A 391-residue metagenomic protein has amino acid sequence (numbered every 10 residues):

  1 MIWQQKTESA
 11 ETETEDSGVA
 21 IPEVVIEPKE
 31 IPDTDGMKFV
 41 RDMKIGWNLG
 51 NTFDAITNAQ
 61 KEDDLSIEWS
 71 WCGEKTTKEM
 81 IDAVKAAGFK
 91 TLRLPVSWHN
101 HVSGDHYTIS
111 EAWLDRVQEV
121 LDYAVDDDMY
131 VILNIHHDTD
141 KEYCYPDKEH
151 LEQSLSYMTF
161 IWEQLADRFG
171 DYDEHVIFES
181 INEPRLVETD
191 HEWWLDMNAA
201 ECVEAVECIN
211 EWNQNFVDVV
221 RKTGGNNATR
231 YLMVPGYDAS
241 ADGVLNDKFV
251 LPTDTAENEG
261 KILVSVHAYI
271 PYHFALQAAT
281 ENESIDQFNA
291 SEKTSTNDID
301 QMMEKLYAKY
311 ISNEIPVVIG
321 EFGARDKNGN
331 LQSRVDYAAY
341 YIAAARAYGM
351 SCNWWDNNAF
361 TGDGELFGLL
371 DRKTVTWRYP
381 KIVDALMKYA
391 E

Functional and structural regions predicted by a protein language model:
E11-T91, K309: N-terminal carbohydrate-binding accessory modules
P22-V25, G329-E391: Aromatic-rich peripheral "rim/lid" segments of glycoside hydrolase catalytic domains that contact and position glycan
E27-P28, W71-L92, V102, H106-H137 (+2 more regions): An active-site-proximal structural segment forming one wall of the substrate-binding cleft that immediately precedes
L49-T76, G104-I109, H150, H273-I299 (+1 more regions): Acidic/histidine-rich helix-loop elements that form or flank divalent-metal/phosphate-binding sites at the catalytic
N58-S66, W98-D115, T139-S154, L186-E201 (+3 more regions): Surface-exposed, active-site-proximal loop segments in enzymatic domains
E68-K85, M158-F160, I299-L306, V335-A338 (+1 more regions): Short, acidic/polar
L155-K293, E304-A324, A347-M350: Active-site region of glycoside hydrolase catalytic domains
